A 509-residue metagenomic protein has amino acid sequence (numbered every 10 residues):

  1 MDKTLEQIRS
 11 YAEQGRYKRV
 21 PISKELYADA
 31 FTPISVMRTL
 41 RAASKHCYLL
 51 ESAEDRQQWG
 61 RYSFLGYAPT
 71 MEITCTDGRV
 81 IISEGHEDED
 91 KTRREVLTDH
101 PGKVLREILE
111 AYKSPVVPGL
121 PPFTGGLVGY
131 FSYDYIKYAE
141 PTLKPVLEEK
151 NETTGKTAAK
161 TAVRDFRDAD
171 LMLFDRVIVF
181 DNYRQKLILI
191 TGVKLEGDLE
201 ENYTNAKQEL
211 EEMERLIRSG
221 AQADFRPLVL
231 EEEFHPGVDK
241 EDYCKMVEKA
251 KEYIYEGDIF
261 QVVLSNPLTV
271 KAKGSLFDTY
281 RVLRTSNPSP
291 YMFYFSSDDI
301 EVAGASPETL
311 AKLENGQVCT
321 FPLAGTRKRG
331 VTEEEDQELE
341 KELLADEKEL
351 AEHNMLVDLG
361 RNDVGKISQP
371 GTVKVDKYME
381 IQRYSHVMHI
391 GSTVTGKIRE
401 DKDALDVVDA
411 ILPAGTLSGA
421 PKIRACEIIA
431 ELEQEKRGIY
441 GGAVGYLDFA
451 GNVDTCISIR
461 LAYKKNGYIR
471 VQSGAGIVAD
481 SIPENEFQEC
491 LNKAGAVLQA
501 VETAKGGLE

Functional and structural regions predicted by a protein language model:
M1-E509: Extended alpha-helical targeting/anchoring segments, especially N-terminal organellar/secretory targeting helices
